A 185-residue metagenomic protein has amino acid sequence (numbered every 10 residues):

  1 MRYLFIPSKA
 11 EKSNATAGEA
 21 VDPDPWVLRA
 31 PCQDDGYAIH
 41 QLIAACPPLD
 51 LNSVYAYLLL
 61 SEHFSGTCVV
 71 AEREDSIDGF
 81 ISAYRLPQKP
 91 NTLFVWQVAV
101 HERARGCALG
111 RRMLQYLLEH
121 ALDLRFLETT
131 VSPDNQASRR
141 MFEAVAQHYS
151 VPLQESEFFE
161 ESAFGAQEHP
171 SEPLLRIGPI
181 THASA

Functional and structural regions predicted by a protein language model:
K12-N52: Short amphipathic alpha-helix that is part of the acyltransferase structural core
A44-E74, S82: Active-site rim helix/loop that mediates acceptor-substrate recognition in acyltransferases
V70, S76-R85, T92-F94, A99: Conserved beta-strand in the GNAT
Q97-R105, V131-P133: A short, internal acetyl-CoA/4′-phosphopantetheine-binding micro-motif in the GNAT/acyltransferase core
V100, G106-E119, R140: Conserved acetyl-CoA-binding loop-helix of GNAT-fold acetyltransferases
A121-P133: Conserved GNAT acetyl-CoA-binding A-motif
P133-S156: Conserved active-site alpha-helix within GNAT-family acetyltransferase domains
Y149-A185: C-terminal "cap" of GNAT-fold acetyltransferases
